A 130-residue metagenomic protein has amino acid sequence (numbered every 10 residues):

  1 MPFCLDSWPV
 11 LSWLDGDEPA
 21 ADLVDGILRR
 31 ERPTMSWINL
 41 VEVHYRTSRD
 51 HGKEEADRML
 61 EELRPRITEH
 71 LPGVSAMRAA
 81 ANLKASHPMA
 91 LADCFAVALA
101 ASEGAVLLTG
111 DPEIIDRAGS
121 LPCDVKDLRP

Functional and structural regions predicted by a protein language model:
M1-M35, S48-R58: Short, well-structured N-terminal submotif of metal-dependent ribonuclease cores
L5, M35, L71, L91-C94 (+1 more regions): Short beta-strand scaffold positions
P9-V10, N39, A76, F95-A96 (+1 more regions): Alpha-helix capping/helix-boundary segments
W13, E69, L107: Conserved SAM-binding loop
L40-T68: Active-site-proximal, substrate-binding regions of enzyme catalytic domains and RNA-binding/basic surfaces
E42, A79, D116-R117: Phosphate- and divalent-cation-binding pockets in alpha/beta enzyme and binding domains that engage nucleotide-derived
R64-S86: Acidic catalytic patch
R66, V97-P130: Acidic, PIN/NYN-like endoribonuclease modules and their adjacent C-terminal/linker elements
